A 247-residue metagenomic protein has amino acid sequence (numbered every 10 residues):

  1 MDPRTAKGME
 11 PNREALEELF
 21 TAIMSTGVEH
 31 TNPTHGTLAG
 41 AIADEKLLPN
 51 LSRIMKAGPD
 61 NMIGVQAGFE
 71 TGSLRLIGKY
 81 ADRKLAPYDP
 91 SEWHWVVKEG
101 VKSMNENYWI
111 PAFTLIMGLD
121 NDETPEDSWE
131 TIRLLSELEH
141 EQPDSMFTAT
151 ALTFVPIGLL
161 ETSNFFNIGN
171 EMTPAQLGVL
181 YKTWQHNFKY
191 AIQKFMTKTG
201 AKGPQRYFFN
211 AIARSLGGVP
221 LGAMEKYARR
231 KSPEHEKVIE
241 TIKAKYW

Functional and structural regions predicted by a protein language model:
M1-I110, M117-L119: Conserved SAM/AdoMet-binding glycine-rich loop
K7-E10, E70-A81, L115-E126, Q142-K182 (+3 more regions): Flexible glycine/acidic-rich beta-alpha junction loops that bind and position SAM and/or redox cofactors in anaerobic
E18, E99, E130-L134, V179: Alpha-helical elements of Rossmann-like donor-binding domains used by nucleotide-donor carbohydrate transfer enzymes
A22-E29, I54-D60, E99-P111, L138-S145 (+2 more regions): A structural motif corresponding to the C-terminal end of an alpha-helix and its immediate exit/capping segment
N50-L51, L119-L138: Catalytic cores of alpha/beta
R83-K84, L135, K231: Alpha-helix boundary/capping residues
W93, I132-D144, F154-P156: C-terminal, active-site-flanking charged/polar segments
K226-W247: C-terminal non-catalytic accessory extensions
